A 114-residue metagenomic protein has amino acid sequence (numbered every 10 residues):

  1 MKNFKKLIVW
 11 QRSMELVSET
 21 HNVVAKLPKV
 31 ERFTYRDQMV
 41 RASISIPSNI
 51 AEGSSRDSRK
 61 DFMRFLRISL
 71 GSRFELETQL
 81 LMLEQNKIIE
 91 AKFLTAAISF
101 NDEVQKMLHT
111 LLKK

Functional and structural regions predicted by a protein language model:
M1-K114: Amphipathic alpha-helical assembly/interaction segments
